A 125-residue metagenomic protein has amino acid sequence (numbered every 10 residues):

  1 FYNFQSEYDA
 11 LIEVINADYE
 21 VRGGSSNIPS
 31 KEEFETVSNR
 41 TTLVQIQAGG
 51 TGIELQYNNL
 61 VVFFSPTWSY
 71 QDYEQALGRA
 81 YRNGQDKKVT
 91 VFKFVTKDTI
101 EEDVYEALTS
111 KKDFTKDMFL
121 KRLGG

Functional and structural regions predicted by a protein language model:
F1-F4: Conserved RecA-like ASCE P-loop NTPase motor core of nucleic-acid helicases/translocases
D9-I12, N16-G49: Conserved helicase ATPase core of P-loop NTP-dependent helicases/translocases
L11-E13, I53-N58, E74-Q75, Y105-E106: Short amphipathic alpha-helical segments
R22-S25, S65, V95: Residues at the C-termini of beta-strands that transition into short coil/loop
I28-E32, I53, W68-E74: Active-site-adjacent loop/helix micro-motif of nuclease/hydrolase catalytic cores
T42, V61-V62, A80: Short, well-ordered beta-strand core segments
I53-P66, V89-K93: A short beta-strand element within the Helicase C-terminal
W68-G125: A conserved SF2-helicase RecA2
